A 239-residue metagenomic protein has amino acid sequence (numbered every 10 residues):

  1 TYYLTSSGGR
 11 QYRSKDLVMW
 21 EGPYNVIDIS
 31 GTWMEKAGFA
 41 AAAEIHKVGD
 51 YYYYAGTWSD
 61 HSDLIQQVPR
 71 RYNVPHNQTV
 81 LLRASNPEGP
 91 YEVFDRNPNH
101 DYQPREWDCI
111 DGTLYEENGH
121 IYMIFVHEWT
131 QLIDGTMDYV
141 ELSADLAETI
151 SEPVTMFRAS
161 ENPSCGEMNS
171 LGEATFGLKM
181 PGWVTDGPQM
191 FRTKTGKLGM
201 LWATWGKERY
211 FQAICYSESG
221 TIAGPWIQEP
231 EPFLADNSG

Functional and structural regions predicted by a protein language model:
T1-G239: Carbohydrate-active catalytic/glycan-binding domains of CAZyme proteins, especially the secreted or lumenal ectodomains
